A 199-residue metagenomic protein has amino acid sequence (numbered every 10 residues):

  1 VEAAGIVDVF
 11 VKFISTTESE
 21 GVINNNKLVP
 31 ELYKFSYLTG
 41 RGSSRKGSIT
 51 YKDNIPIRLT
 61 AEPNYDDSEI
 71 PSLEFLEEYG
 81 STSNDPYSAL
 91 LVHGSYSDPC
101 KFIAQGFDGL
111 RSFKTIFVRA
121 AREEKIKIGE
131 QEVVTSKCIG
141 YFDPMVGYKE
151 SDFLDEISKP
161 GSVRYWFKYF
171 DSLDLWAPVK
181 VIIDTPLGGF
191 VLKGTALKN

Functional and structural regions predicted by a protein language model:
V1-Y51, D98-N199: Acidic, serine/threonine-rich low-complexity disordered tracts
D53-K114: Active-site/ligand-binding surface loops and adjacent short beta/alpha elements that line catalytic pockets across
